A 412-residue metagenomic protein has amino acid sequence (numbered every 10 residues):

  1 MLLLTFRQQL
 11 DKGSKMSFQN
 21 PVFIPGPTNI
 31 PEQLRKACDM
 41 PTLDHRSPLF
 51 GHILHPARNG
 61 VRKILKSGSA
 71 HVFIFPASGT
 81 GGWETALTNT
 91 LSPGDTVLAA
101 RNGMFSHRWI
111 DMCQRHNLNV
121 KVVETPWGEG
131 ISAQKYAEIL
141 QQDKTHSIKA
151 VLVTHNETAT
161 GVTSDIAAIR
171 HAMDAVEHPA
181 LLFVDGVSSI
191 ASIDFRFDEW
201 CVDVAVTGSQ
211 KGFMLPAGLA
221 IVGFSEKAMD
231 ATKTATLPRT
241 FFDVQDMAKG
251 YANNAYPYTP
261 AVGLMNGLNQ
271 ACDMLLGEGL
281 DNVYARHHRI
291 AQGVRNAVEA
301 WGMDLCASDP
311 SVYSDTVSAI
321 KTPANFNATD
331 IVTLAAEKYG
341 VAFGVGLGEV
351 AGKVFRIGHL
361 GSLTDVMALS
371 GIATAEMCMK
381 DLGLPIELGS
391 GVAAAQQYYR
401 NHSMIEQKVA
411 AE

Functional and structural regions predicted by a protein language model:
F6, D11-P41, H402-E412: N-terminal glycine-rich, Lys/His-bearing helix-loop that initiates the first secondary-structure elements of many
S17, E349, K353-E412: PLP-dependent enzyme catalytic core of the Aspartate aminotransferase-like
Q19-F75, T80: A glycine-/small-polar-enriched, mobile loop at the entrance of the PLP active site in fold-type I
N29-I30, Q210-A300: Active-site C-terminal subdomain of aminotransferase-like
A70-L98, N102, S106-D111: Conserved beta-loop-alpha segment that forms the PLP phosphate-binding cup at the N-terminus of a helix
I131-S189: Active-site phosphate-binding strand-loop segment of PLP-dependent enzymes
D198-Q210: Conserved active-site segment immediately N-terminal to the catalytic lysine that forms the internal aldimine
D304-K338: Conserved PLP-binding catalytic core of the aspartate aminotransferase-like
